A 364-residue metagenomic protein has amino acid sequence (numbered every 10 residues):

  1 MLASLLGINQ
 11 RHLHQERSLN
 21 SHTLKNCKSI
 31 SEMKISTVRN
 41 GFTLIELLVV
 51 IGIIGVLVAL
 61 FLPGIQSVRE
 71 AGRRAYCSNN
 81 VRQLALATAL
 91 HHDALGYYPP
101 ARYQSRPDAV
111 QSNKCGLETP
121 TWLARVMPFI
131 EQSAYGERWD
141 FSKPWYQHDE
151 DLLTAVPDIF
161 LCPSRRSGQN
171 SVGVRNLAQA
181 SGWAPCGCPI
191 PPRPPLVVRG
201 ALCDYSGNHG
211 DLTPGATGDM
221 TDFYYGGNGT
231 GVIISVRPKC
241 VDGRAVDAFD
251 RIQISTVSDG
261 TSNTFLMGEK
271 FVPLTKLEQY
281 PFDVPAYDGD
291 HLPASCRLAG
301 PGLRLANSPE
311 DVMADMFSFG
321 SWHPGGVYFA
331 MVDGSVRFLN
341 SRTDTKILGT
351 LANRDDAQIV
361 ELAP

Functional and structural regions predicted by a protein language model:
M1-F42, S105-D108: N-terminal leader/signal peptides at the extreme start of proteins
L2-A3, Q10, E16, S21 (+7 more regions): Generic N-terminal initiation segments characterized by hydrophobic and/or small/turn-forming residues
S4, H12-R17, S21-L24, V68 (+5 more regions): Compositionally biased, intrinsically disordered low-complexity segments enriched in polar/proline residues
L6-Q10, R17, T23, K28 (+4 more regions): Generic low-complexity, intrinsically disordered sequence content enriched in small uncharged/hydrophobic residues
I30, I45, R69, V360-P364: Enriched but not universal
R39-R73, Q83: N-terminal single-pass transmembrane signal-anchor helix
L60, R73-P364: Surface-exposed loop/linker segments characteristic of extracytoplasmic
